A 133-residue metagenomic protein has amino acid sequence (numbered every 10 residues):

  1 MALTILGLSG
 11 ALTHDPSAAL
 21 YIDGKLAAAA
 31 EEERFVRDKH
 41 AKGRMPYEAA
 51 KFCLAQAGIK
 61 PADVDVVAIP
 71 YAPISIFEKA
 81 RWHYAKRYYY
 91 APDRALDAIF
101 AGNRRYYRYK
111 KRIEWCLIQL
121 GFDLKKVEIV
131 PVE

Functional and structural regions predicted by a protein language model:
M1-E133: Short acidic/glycine-rich loops and adjacent helix/strand connectors that line catalytic pockets where negatively
